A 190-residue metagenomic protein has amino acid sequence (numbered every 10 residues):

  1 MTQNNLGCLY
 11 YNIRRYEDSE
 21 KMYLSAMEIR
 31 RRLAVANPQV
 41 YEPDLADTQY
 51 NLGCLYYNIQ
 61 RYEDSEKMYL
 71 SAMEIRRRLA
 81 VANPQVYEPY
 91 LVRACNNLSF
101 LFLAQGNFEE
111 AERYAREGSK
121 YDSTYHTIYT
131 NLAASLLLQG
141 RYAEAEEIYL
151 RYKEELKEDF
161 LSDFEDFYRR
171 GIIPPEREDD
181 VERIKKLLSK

Functional and structural regions predicted by a protein language model:
M1-N12, P43-N58, P89-L103, T127-A134: Conserved alpha-helical positions within TPR/SEL1-like repeat arrays
Y23, Y69-M73, H126, A133-F160 (+1 more regions): TPR/TPR-like (Sel1-like) alpha-helical repeat modules
L33-V35, L79-V81, T124-Y129, E154-F167: Boundary/linker segments of alpha-helical solenoid repeat arrays
A36, V40-P43, A82, V86-P89 (+1 more regions): Residue signature of alpha-solenoid helical repeat architecture, marking inter-repeat boundaries and helix-start
E155-K190: Terminal, low-structured helical/coil segments at or just beyond the last alpha-helical repeat
